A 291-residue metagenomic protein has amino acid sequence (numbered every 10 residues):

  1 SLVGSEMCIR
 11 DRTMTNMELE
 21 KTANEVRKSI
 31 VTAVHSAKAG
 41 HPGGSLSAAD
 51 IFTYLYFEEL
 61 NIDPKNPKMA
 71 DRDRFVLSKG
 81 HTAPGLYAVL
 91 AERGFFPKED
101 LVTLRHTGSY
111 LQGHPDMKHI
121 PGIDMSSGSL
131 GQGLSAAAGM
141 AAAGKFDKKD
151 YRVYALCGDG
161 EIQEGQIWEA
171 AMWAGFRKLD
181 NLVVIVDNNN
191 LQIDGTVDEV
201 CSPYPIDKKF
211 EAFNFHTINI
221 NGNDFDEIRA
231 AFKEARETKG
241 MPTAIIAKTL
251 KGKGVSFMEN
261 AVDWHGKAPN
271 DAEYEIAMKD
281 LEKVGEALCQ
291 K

Functional and structural regions predicted by a protein language model:
L2-I9: Short, small-residue-biased leader/transition segments that mark boundaries at the very start of proteins
T13-V26: N-terminal hydrophobic or amphipathic helices/low-complexity stretches enriched in small/hydrophobic/Pro/Gly
A23-A39, D187-N189: N-terminal capping segment at the start of a domain
I30-A33, S45-F176: Cofactor-binding active-site loop characterized by glycine-rich and histidine/acidic residues
H81-T82, L86, N189-N190, D224 (+1 more regions): Glycine-rich beta-alpha junction loops
Y87-A88, D116, Q166-W168, D194-D198 (+1 more regions): Short acidic, glycine/serine/threonine-rich loops at helix termini
G122, S126-S129, L134-E237: Thiamine diphosphate
F225-K291: Glycine/aspartate-rich loop-and-adjacent alpha/beta segment that forms the canonical ThDP
